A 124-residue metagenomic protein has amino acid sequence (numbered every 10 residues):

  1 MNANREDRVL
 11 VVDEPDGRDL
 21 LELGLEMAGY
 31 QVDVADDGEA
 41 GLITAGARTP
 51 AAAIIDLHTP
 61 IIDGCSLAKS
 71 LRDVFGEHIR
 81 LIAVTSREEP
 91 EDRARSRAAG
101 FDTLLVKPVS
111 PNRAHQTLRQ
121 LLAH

Functional and structural regions predicted by a protein language model:
D19-M27: Charged docking surfaces used in two-component/phosphorelay signaling
G29-D36, T44: Short hydrophobic/Thr-rich beta-strand motif most characteristic of the beta2 strand and flanking loop of CheY-like
V34, T59-I62: Residue-level signal for the "D+5" position in two-component response regulator receiver
D37-A40, D63-L67: Acidic catalytic/metal-coordinating carboxylates
R48-T59: Active-site beta3 strand of CheY-like receiver
S66, E88-L104, Q116: Alpha4 helix (beta4-alpha4-beta5 surface) of REC/receiver domains from two-component response regulators
V109-L118: C-terminal output helix
